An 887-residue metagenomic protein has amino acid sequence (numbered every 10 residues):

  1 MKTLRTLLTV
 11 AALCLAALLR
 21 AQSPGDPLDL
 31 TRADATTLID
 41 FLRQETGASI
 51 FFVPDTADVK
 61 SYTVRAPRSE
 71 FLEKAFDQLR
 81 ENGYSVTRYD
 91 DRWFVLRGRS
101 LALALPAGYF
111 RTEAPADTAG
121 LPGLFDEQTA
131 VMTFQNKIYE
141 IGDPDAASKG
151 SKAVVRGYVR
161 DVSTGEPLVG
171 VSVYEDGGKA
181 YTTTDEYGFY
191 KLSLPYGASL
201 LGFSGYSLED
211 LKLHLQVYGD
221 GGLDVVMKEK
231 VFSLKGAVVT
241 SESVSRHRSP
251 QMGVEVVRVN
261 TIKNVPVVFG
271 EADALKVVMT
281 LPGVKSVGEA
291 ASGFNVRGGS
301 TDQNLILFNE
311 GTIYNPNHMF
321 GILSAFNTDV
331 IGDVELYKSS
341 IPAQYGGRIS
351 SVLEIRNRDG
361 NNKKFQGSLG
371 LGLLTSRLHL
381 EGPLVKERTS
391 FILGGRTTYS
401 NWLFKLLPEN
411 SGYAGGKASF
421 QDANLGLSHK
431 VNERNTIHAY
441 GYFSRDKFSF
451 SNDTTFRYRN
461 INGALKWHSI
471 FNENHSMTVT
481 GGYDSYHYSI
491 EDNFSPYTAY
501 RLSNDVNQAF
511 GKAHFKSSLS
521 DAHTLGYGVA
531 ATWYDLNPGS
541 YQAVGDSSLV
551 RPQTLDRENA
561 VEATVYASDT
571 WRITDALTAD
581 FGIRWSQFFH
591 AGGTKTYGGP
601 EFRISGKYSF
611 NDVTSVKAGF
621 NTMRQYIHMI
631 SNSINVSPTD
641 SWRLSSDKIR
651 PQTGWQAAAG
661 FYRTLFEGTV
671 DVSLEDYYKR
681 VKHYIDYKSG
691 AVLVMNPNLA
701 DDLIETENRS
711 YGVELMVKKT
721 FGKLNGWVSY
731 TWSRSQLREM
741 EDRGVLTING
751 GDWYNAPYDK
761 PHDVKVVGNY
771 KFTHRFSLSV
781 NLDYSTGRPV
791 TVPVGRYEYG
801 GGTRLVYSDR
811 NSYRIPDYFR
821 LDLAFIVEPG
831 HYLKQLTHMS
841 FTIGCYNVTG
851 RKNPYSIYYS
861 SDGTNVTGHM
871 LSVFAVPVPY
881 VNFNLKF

Functional and structural regions predicted by a protein language model:
R99-S148, Y158-R160, Y174-D176, S204-L208 (+5 more regions): Short, acidic, small-residue-rich periplasmic hinge/interaction motif at the N-terminus of Gram-negative outer-membrane
G178-F189: Short, acidic Ser/Thr/Gly-rich low-complexity loop/linker segments typical of extracellular and cell-surface proteins
Y190-S193, N264-P266, G311-Y337, G415: Short acidic/polar hinge/loop motifs at secondary-structure boundaries that mediate gating or recognition
L223-V225, T280-L281, A325-S368, R377-H379: A beta-strand signature from Gram-negative outer-membrane beta-barrel systems, especially the internal plug domain
S428-R445, R457-T594, S609, D671-D676 (+2 more regions): Face-selective signature of the C-terminal outer-membrane beta-barrel domain
G482, S609, R650-A700, R709 (+3 more regions): Membrane-embedded beta-barrel scaffold of Gram-negative outer-membrane proteins
Y678-R680, D701-V794: Gram-negative outer-membrane beta-barrel transporters
R775, Y784-G801, R820-D822, I826-F887: C-terminal beta-signal and adjacent terminal beta-strands/loops of Gram-negative outer-membrane beta-barrel proteins
